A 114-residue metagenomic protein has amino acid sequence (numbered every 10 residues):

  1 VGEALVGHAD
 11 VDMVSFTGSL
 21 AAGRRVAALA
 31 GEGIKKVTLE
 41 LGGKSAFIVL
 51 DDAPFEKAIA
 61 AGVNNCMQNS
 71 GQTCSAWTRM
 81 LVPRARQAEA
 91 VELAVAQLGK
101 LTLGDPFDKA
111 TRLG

Functional and structural regions predicted by a protein language model:
V1-S15: A structured beta-alpha segment of the ubiquitous adenosine-cofactor-binding alpha/beta core
M13, S19-G114: ALDH superfamily catalytic-core signature
